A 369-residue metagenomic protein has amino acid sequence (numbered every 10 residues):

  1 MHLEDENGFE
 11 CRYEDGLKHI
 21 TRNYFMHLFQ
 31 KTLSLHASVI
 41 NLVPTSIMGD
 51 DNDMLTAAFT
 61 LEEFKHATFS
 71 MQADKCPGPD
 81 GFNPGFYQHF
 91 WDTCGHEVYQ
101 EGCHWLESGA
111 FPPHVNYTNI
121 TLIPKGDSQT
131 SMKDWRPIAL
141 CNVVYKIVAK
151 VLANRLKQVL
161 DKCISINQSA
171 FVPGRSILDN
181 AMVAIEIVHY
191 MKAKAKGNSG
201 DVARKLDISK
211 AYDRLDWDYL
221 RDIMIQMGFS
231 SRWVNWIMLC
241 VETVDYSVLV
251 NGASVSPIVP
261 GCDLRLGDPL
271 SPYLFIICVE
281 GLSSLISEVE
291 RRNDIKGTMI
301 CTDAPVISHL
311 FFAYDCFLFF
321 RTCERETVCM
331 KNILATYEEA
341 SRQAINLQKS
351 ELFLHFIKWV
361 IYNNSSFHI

Functional and structural regions predicted by a protein language model:
M1-E4, K75-F82, S131-L140, D179-I225: Conserved catalytic palm subdomain of right-hand nucleotidyl-transferase polymerases, strongest for RNA-directed enzymes
M1-K133, I147: Surface-exposed loop/turn segments and immediately adjacent short secondary-structure elements within folded domains
L3-N7, E14, T21, L28-F29 (+12 more regions): Residues that mediate protein self-association or partner binding, especially in amphipathic alpha-helical
L42, L55, M299-I300, L347-I369: Short, conserved micro-motifs composed of acidic
A57-S70, E97-L106, I120, V151-L156 (+3 more regions): Inter-domain linker/hinge segments that demarcate the starts of reverse transcriptase and RNase H-type modules
G78, Y117-I120, R136, Q168-A170 (+8 more regions): Catalytic palm active-site di-aspartate
K133-I164, L178, M182-V188, R232 (+2 more regions): Conserved pre-motif C helix in the palm subdomain of viral-like polymerases
I208-A313, R321-V328: Conserved polymerase palm-domain catalytic core
